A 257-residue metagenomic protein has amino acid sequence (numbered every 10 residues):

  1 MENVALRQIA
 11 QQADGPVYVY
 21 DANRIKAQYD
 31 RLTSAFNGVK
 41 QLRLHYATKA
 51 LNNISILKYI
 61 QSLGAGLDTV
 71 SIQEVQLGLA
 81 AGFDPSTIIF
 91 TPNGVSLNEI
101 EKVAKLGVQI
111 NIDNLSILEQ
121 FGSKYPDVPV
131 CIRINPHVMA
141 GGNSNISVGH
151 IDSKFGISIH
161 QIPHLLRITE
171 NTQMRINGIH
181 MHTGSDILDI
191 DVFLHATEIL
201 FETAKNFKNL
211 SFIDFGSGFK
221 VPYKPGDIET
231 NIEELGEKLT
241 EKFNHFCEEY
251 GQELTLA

Functional and structural regions predicted by a protein language model:
M1-Q109, L115-V128, D152, R167 (+3 more regions): A charged N-terminal "starter" segment
D14-V17, S86, E101-V108, S144-G156 (+2 more regions): Glycine-rich tight-turn/loop motif centered on a GG-T
N23-R31, H164, H195, I199 (+1 more regions): A non-catalytic, amphipathic alpha-helix used as a structural packing/dimerization or gating element in enzyme scaffolds
N52-S55, M139, S185-D189, F219-Y223: Flexible loop/turn segments at secondary-structure boundaries
V70-Q73, T91-G94, D127-N145, I176-M181 (+1 more regions): Non-cysteine beta-strand/loop elements that form the S-adenosyl-L-methionine
V108-Q120, I151-Q161, S185-E198, T230 (+1 more regions): Active-site glycine- and acidic-residue-rich loops that bind and position anionic ligands or nucleotide-like cofactors
I132-I159, P163-L166: Phosphate/diphosphate-binding glycine-rich loops and adjacent basic-rich segments that engage nucleotide
D189-A257: C-terminal active-site-proximal or functional interface alpha/beta core segments in diverse enzymes
